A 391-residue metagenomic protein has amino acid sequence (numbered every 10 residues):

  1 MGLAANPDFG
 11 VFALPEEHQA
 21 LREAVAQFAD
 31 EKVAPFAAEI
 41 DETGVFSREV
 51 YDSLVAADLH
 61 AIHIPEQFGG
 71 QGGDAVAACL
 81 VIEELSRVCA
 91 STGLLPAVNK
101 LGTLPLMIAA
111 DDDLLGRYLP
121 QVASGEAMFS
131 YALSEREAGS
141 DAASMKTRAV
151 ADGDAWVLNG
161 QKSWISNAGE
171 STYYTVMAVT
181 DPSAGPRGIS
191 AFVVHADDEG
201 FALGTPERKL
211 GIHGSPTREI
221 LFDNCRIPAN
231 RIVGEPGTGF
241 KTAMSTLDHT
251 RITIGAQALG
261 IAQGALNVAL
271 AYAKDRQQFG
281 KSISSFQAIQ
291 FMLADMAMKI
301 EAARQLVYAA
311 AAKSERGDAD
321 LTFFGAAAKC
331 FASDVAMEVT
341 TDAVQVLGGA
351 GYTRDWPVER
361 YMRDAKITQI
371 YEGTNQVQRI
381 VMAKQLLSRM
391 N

Functional and structural regions predicted by a protein language model:
M1-V88, T92, A109-L114, Q121 (+4 more regions): Alpha-helical interface subdomain recognition
D58, I82-S86, A178, V194-E199 (+1 more regions): Short Ser/Thr-interspersed hydrophobic loop/turn segments at strand-loop and sheet-helix junctions that line or gate
G93-D113, G139-A142: N-terminal glycine-rich flavin-associated loop
A97, V122, E137-S140, W164-N167 (+2 more regions): Short Gly/Pro-enriched turn/cap motifs at secondary-structure boundaries
G125-L133, M177: A short, Trp-centered hydrophobic/proline-enriched beta-strand micro-motif
S144, D197-P228: Flexible, small-/acidic-enriched active-site or ligand-binding loops
A155, N159-L203: A short core secondary-structure module
L221-S245: A short, charged helix-loop
